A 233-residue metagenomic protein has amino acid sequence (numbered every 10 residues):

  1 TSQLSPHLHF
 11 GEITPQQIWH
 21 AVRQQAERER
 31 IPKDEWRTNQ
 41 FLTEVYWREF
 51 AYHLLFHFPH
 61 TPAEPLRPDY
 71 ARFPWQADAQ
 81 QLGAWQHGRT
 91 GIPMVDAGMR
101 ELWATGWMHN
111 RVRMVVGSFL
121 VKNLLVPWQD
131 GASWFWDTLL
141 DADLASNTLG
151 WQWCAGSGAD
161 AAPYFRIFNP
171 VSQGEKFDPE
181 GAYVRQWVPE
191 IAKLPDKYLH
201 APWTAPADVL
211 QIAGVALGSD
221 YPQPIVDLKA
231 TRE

Functional and structural regions predicted by a protein language model:
T1-E233: C-terminal catalytic domain of photolyase/cryptochrome flavoproteins, centering on the FAD-binding pocket
